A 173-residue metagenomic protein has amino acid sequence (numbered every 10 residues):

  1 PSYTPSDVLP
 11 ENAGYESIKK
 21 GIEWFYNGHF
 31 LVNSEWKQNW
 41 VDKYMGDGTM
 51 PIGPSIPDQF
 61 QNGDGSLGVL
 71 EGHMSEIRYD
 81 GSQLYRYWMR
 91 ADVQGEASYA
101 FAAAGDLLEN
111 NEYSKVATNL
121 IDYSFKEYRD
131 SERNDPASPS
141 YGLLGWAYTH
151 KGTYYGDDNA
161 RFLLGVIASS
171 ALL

Functional and structural regions predicted by a protein language model:
P1-N12, W24, G95-N111, R161-L173: Well-ordered alpha-helical scaffold segments within catalytic/enzyme domains
P1-V93, E112-W146: Low-complexity, Ser/Thr/Pro/Gly-enriched N-terminal "stalk/linker" regions
Y87-S98, L143-L173: Aromatic-rich carbohydrate-recognition surfaces in CAZymes
